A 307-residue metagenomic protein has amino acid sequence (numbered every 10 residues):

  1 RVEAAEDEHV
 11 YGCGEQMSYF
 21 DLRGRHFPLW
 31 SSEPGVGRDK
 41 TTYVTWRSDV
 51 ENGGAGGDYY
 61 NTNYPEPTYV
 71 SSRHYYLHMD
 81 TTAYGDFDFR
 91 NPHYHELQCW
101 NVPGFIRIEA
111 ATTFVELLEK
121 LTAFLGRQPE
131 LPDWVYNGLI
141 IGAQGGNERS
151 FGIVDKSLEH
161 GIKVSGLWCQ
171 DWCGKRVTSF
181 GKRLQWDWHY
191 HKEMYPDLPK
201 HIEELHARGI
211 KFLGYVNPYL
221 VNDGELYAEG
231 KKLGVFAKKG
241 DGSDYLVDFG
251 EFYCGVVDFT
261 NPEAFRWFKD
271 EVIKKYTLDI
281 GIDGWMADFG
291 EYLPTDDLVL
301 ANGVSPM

Functional and structural regions predicted by a protein language model:
R1-W134, I140-R149, V154-E159: Catalytic and substrate-binding clefts that recognize carbohydrates or anionic sugar/phosphate headgroups
Y19, K163-M307: Aromatic- and carboxylate-enriched substrate-binding clefts and catalytic-loop regions of carbohydrate-active enzymes
P132-L139, C169-Q170, N217: Short coil/turn segments at secondary-structure boundaries
